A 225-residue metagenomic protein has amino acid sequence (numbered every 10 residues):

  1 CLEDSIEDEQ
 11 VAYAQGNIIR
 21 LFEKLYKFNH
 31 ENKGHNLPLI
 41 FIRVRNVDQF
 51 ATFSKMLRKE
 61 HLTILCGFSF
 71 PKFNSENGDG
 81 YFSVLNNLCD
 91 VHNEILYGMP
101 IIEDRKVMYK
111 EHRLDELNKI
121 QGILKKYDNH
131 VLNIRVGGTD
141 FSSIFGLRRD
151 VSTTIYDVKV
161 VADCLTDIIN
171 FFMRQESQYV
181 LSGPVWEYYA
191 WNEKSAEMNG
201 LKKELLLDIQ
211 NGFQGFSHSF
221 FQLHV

Functional and structural regions predicted by a protein language model:
L2-V225: Expand to "…catalyze enediolate/carbanion chemistry for C-C bond making/breaking, isomerization, decarboxylation
